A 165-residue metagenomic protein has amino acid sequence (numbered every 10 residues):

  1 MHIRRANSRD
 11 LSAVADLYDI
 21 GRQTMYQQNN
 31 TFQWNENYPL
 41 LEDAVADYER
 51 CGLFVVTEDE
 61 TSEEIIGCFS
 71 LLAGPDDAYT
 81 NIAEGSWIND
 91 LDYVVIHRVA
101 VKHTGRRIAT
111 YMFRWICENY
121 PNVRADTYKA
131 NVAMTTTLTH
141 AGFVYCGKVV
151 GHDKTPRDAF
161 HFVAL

Functional and structural regions predicted by a protein language model:
H2-D16: A short beta-loop-alpha structural element at the N-terminal edge of CoA-dependent acyl/N-acetyltransferase catalytic
R22-E42: Conserved GNAT-fold acetyl-CoA-binding loop/helix
R50-F69: Conserved beta-hairpin
S70-T104: Conserved acyl-donor/pantetheine-binding loop and adjacent beta-alpha core of acyl/acetyltransferases and related
V101-E118, T136-H140: Conserved acetyl-CoA-binding loop-helix of GNAT-fold acetyltransferases
N119-A130: Conserved GNAT acetyl-CoA-binding A-motif
D126, V144-D158: Conserved catalytic-core motifs of GNAT/GCN5-like acyltransferases
K129-K148: Conserved active-site alpha-helix within GNAT-family acetyltransferase domains
